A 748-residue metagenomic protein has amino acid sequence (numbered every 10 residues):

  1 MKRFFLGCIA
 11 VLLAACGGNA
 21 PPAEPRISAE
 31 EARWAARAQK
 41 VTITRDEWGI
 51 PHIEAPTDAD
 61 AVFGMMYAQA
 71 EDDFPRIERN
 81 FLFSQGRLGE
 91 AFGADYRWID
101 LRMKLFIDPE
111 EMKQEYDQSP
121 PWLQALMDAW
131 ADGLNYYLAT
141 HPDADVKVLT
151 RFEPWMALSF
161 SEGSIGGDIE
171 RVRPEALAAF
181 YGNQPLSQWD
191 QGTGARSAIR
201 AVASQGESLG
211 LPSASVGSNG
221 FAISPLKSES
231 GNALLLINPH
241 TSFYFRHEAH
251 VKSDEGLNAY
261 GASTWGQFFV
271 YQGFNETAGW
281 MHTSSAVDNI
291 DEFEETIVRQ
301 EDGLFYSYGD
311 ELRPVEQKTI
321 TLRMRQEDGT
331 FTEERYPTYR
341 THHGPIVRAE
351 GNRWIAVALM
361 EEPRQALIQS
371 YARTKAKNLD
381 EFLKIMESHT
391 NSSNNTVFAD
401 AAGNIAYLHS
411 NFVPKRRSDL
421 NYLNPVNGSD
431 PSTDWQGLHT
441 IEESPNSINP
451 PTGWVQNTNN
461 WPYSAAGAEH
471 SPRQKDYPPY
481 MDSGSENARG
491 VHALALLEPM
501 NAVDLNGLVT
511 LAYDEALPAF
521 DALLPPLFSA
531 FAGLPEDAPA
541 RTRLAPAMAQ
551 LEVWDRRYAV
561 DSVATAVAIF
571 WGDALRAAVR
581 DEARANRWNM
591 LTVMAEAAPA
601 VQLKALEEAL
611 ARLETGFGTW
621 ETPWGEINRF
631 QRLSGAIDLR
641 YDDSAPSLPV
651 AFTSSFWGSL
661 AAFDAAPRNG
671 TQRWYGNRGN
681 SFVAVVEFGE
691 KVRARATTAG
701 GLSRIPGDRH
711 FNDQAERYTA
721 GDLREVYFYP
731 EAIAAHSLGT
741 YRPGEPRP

Functional and structural regions predicted by a protein language model:
K2-A10: Sec-dependent signal peptide recognition, specifically the positively charged N-region followed immediately by
A14-A15: C-terminal motif of bacterial Sec signal peptides marking the signal peptidase cleavage site
E24-R246, D254-L257, G261-F269, F274 (+3 more regions): Substrate-recognition/specificity elements adjacent to catalytic centers across diverse enzyme folds
A61-G64, E110-Q124, L367-R373, D476-G484 (+3 more regions): Second-shell loop/turn segments in exported
S215, G256-Q267, G273-T277, H282-V426: Glycine- and hydrophobic-rich flexible loops that cap the catalytic core of alpha/beta enzyme folds
A259, I290, H389-M500: Hydrophobic alpha-helical segments
E469-S471, K475-A540, R629-P748: Terminal end segments
F570-L648: Charged, long alpha-helical assembly modules
